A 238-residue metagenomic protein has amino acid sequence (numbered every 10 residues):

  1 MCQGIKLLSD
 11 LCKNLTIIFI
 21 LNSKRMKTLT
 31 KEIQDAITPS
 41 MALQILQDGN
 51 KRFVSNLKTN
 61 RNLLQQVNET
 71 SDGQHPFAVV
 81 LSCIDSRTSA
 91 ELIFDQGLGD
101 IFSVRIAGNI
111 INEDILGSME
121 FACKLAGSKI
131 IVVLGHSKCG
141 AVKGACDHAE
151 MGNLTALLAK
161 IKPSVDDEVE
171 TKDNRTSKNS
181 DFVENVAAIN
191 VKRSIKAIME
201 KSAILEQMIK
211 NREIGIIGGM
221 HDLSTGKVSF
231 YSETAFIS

Functional and structural regions predicted by a protein language model:
K27-G73, G99, G108-A126, G140-S238: Divalent-metal-activated hydrolytic enzyme cores
K58-T59, Q65-A78, C83-T88, F94: Glycine-rich, flexible N-terminal cofactor/catalytic loop recognition
S82-R87, A107-I110, H136: Short glycine-enriched loops at secondary-structure junctions
I93-S103: Short helix-loop-beta junction
V133: Conserved functional hotspot residues or short segments at active or partner-binding sites across diverse domains
